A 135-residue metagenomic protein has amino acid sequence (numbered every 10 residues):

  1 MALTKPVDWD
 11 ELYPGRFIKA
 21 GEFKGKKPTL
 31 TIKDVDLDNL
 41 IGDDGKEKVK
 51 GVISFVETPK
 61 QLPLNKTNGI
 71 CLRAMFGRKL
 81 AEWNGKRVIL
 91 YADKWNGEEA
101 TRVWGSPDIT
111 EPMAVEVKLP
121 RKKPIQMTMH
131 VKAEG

Functional and structural regions predicted by a protein language model:
M1-G135: Short beta-rich binding modules
